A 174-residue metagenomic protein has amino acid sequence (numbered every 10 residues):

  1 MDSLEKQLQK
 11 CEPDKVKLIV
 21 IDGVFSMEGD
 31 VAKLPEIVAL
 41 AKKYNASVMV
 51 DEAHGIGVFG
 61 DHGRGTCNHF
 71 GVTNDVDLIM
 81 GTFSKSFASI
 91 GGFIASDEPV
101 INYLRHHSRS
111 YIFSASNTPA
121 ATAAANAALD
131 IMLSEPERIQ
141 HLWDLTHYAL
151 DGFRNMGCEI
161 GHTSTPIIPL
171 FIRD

Functional and structural regions predicted by a protein language model:
M1-V50: Active-site phosphate-binding strand-loop segment of PLP-dependent enzymes
D2, V24-E28, G55-V58, Y111-I112 (+1 more regions): Short, small-residue-enriched loops and turns at beta-alpha junctions that line or gate enzyme active sites
K17, M80, S114-A115, C158-S164: Short beta-strand
H62, N68-Y103: Active-site PLP attachment segment
I90, S108-N117: A short glycine-threonine-serine/GTX helix/turn-capping micro-motif
A120-I139, D151-M156, R173: Amphipathic alpha-helix from the class-I
Q140-H147, N155-D174: Conserved PLP-binding catalytic core of the aspartate aminotransferase-like
